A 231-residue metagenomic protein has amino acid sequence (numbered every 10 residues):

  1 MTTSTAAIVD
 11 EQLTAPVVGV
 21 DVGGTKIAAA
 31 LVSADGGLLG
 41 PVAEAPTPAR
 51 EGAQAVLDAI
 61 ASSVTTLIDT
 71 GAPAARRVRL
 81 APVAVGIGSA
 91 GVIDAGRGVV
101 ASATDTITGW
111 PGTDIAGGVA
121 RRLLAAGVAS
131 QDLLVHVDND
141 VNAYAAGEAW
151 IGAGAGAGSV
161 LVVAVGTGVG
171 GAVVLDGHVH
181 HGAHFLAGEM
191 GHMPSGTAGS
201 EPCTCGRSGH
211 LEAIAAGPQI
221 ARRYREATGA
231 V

Functional and structural regions predicted by a protein language model:
M1-P16, D35, T66, A72-L80 (+1 more regions): Short, low-complexity, intrinsically disordered N-terminal peptides in bacterial proteins
T5-T14, V32-S33, P41-A43, G52-A55 (+4 more regions): Glycine/GP-enriched mid-protein hinge/lid loop-to-helix segment characteristic of carbohydrate kinases
L13-V32: N-terminal basic/disordered segments at the start of proteins
D21, A29, A45, I87 (+1 more regions): Residue-level signal for inorganic ion chemistry
D21, D140, G166: Active-site glycine-centered loops adjacent to acidic/histidine catalytic or metal-binding residues that shape
T25, G37-L38, V99, H178: Residue-level signal for well-ordered, solvent-exposed loop/turn and beta-edge residues enriched in charged/polar side
G40-R77, G112-D114: N-terminal phosphate-binding loop and adjacent alpha-helix
P48, A53, L57-D58, L80-V85 (+1 more regions): Glycine-rich phosphate-binding loop and adjoining helix at the ATP-binding site of ATP-dependent phosphoryl-transfer
